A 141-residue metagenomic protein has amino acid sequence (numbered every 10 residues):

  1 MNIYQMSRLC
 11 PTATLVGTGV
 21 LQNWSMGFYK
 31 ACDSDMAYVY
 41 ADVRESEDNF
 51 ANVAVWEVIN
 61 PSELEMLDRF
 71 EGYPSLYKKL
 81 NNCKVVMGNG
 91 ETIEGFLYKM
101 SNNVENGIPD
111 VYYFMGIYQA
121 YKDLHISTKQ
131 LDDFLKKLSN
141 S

Functional and structural regions predicted by a protein language model:
N2-S141: Glycine-aromatic micro-motifs
